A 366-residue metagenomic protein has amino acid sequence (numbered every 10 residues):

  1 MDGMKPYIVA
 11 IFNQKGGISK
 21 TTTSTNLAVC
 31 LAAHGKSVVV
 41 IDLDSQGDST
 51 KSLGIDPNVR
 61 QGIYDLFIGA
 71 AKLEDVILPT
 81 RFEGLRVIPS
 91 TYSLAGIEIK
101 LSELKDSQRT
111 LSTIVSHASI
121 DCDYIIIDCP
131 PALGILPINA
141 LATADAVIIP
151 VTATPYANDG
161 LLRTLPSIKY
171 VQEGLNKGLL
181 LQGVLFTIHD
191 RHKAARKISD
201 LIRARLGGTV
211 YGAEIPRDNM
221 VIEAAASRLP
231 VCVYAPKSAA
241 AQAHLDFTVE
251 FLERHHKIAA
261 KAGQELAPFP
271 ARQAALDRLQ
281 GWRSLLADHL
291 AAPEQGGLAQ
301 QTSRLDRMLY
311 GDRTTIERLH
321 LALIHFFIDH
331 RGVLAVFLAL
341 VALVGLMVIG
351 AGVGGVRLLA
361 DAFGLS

Functional and structural regions predicted by a protein language model:
M1-I328, G332, V341, L346: P-loop NTP-binding core
G350-S366: Juxtamembrane boundary at the C-terminal end of a transmembrane helix
